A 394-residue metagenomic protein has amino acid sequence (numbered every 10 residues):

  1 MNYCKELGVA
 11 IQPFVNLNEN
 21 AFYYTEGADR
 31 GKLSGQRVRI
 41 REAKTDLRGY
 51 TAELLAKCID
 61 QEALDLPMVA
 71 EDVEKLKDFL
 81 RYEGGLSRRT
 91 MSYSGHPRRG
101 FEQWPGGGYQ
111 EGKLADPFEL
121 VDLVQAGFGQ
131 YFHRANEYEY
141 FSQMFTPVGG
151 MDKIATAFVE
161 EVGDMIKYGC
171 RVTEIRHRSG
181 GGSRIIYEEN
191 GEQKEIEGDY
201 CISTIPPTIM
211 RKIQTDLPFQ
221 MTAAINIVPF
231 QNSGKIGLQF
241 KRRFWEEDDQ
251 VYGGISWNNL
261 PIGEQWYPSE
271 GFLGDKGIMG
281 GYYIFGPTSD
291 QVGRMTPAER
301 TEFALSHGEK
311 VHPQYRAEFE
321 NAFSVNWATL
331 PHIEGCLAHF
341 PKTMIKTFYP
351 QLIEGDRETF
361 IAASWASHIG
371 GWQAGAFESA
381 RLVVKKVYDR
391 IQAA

Functional and structural regions predicted by a protein language model:
M1-L54, I202-T204: N-terminal glycine-rich phosphate/pyrophosphate-binding loop and immediately adjacent elements
Y3-L7, F158-M165, V311: A structural motif corresponding to the C-terminal end of an alpha-helix and its immediate exit/capping segment
V9-N20, C170-R171, E320-N326: Acidic carboxylate-rich catalytic motifs and surrounding loops in phosphoryl-/glycosyl-chemistry enzymes
N20, A28, A52-R171, R178-G181 (+3 more regions): Active-site/ligand-binding neighborhood in enzyme catalytic cores
Y24-T25, S34-G35, K212-D216, D249-Q250 (+1 more regions): Short, solvent-exposed loop/turn and secondary-structure capping segments
L33-I59, Y109-V124, T208-I209, K342-E354: Core domains of carbohydrate- and sulfate-ester-processing enzymes
Y168-Y283, V311: Mid-domain catalytic core of redox enzymes that form a hydrophobic substrate pocket/lid adjacent to a catalytic redox
G182, E188, N232, E247-A394: Conserved flavin/dinucleotide-binding core of flavoenzymes
